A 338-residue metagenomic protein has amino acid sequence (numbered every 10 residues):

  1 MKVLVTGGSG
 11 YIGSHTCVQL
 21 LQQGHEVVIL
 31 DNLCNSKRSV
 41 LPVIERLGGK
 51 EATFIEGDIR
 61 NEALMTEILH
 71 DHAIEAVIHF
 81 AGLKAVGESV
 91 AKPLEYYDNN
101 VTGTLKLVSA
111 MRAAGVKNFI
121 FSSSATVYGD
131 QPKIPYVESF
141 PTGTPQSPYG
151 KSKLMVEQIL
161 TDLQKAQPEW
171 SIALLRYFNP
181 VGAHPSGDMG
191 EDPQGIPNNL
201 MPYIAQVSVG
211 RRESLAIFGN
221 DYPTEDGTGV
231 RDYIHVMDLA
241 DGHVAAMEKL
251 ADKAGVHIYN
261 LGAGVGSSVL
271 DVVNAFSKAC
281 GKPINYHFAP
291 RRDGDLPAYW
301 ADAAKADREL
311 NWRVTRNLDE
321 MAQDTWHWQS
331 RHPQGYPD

Functional and structural regions predicted by a protein language model:
M1-A183: N-terminal Rossmann-like NAD(P)+-binding domain of SDR-like oxidoreductases, especially those catalyzing
Y11-C17, V40, N61, V86 (+14 more regions): Short, electropositive, low-hydrophobicity segments enriched in small/polar residues
S36, L47, A114, A166 (+5 more regions): Phosphate/oxyanion-binding loops and surfaces in catalytic or ligand/nucleic-acid-binding neighborhoods
R38, P168, F178-N199, G210-R231: Short, flexible, glycine-rich and Lys/Arg-enriched loop motifs at helix boundaries that contact anionic partners
S39-P42, K50, A63, N198 (+3 more regions): Generic alpha-helical secondary structure signal
G57, Y96, T144, D192-I196 (+4 more regions): Pocket-edge positions in alpha/beta enzyme catalytic cores
Y97, Q146-L154, G190, Q194-N198 (+2 more regions): Short-chain dehydrogenase/reductase
L200-D338: C-terminal substrate-binding subdomain of Rossmann-fold SDR/epimerase-dehydratase oxidoreductases
